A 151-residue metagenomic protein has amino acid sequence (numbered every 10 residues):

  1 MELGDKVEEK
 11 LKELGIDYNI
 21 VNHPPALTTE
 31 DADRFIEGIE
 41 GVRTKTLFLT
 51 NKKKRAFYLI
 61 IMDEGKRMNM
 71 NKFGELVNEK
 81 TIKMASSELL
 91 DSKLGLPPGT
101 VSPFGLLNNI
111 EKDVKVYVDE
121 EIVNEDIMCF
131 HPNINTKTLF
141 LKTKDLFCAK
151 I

Functional and structural regions predicted by a protein language model:
M1-I151: Extended, low-hydrophobicity, polar/charged segments
